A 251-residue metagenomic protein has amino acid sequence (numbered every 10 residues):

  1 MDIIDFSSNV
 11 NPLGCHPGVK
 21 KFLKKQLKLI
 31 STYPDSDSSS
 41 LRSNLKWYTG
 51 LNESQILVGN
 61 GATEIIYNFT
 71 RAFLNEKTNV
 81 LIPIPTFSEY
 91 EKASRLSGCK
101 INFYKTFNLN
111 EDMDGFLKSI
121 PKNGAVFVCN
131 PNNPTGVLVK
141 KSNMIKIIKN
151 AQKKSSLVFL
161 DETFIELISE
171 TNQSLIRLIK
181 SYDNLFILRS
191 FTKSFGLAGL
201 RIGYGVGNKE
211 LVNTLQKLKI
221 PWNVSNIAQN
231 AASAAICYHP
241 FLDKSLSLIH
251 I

Functional and structural regions predicted by a protein language model:
M1-T32, K122: N-terminal "arm"/small-domain region of PLP-dependent enzymes with the aminotransferase-like
H16, D37, N184-I249: PLP-dependent aminotransferase class I/II
S39-N79: Phosphate-binding glycine-rich loop
I56, S156, L185: Short, conserved active-site loop motifs that form the nucleotide-linked donor/cofactor pocket
A72-V128: PLP-dependent aminotransferase-like
S97, K153-K154, Y182: Helix C-cap/helix->beta junction micro-motif
F107-S169: Active-site phosphate-binding strand-loop segment of PLP-dependent enzymes
